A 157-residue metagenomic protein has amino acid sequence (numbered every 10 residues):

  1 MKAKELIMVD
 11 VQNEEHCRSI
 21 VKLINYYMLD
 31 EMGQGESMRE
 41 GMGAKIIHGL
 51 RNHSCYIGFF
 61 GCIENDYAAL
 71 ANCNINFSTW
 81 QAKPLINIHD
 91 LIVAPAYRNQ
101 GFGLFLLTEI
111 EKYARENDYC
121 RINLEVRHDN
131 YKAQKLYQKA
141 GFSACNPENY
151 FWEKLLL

Functional and structural regions predicted by a protein language model:
M1-R18, K22, L157: Conserved N-terminal entry element of GNAT/NAT acetyltransferase domains
N25-H48: Conserved GNAT-fold acetyl-CoA-binding loop/helix
G49-S54: Short loop/turn motifs at secondary-structure junctions and domain boundaries
G58-F60, D66-I75, N87, I92: Conserved beta-strand in the GNAT
S78-P84: A short, polar/charged loop-to-alpha-helix boundary motif
V93, N99-K112, K135, K139: Conserved acetyl-CoA-binding loop-helix of GNAT-fold acetyltransferases
L104, H128-P147, F151-K154: Conserved active-site alpha-helix within GNAT-family acetyltransferase domains
L107, A114-E125: Conserved GNAT acetyl-CoA-binding A-motif
